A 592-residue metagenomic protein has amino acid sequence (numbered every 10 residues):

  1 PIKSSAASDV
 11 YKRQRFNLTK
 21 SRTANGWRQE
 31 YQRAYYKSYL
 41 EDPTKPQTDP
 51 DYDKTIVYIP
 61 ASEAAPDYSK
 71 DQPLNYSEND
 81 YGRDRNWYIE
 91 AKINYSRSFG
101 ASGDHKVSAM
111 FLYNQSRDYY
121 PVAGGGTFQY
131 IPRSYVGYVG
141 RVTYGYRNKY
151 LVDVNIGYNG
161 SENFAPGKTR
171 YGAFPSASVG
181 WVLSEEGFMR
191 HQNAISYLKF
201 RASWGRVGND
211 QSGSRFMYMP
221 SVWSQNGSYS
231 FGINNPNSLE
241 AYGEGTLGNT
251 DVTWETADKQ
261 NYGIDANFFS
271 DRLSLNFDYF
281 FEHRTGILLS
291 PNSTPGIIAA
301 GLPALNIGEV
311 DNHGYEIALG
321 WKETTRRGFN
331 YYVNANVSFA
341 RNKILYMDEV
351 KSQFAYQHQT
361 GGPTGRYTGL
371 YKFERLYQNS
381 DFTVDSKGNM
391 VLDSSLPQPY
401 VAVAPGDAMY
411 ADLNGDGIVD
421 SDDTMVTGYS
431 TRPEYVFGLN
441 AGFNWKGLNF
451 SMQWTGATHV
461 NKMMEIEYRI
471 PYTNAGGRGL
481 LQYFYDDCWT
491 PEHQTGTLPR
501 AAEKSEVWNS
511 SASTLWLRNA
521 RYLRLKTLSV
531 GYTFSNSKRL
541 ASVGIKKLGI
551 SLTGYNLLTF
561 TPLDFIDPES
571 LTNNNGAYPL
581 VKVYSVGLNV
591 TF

Functional and structural regions predicted by a protein language model:
P1-A7, Y11: Single conserved hydrophobic/aromatic residue that forms the stacking wall/gate of nucleotide- or nucleobase-binding
D9-K12, N25, S98-V107, K149 (+7 more regions): Short loop/turn motifs that connect adjacent beta-strands in outer-membrane beta-barrel proteins
F16-A24, R97, Y113-Y119, I156-E162 (+11 more regions): Transmembrane beta-strands of outer-membrane beta-barrel pores
K37-D153, E162-A165, L247, T427: Outer-membrane beta-barrel transmembrane domain signature of Gram-negative proteins, especially the mid-to-C-terminal
P46-V57, A457-G549, G554: Extracytoplasmic gating/loop element in the C-terminal half of outer-membrane beta-barrel translocons and assembly
Y120-A123, R190-T256, N267, R272-V310 (+2 more regions): Solvent-exposed loop/turn elements at secondary-structure boundaries
Q129-R133, N226-S274, L302-R326, G362-L370 (+2 more regions): Outer-membrane beta-barrel signature, preferentially recognizing the C-terminal barrel domain of Gram-negative
F216-M217, G227-S228, K322-T431, Y485: Conserved small-residue
